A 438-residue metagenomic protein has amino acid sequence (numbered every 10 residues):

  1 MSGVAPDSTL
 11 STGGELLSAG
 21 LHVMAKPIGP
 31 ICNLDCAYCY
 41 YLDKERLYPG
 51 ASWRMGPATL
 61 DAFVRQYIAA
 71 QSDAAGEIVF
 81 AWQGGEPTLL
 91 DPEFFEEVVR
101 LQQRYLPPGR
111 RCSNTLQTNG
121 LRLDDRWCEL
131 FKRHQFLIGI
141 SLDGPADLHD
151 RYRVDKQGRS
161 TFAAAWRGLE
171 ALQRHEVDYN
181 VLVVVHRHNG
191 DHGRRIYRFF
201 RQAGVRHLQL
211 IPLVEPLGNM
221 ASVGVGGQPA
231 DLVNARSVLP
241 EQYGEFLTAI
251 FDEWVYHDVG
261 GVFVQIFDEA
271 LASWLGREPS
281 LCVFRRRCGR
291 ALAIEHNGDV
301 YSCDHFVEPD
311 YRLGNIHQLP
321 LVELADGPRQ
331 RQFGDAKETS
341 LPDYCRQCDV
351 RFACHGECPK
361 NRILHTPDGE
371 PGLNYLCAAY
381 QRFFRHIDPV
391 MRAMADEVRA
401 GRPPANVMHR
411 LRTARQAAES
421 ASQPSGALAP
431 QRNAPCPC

Functional and structural regions predicted by a protein language model:
M1-A25, D43, D73-A74: N-terminal [4Fe-4S]-dependent radical SAM core
S18-A58: Canonical Radical SAM [4Fe-4S] cluster-binding loop centered on the CxxxCxxC motif and its immediate flanking residues
G29-P30, A336-S340, S425-R432: Short, flexible, mixed-charge glycine/proline-rich loop motifs that serve as phosphate/nucleic-acid-contacting
L60, V64-A81, L90-V225: Radical SAM/AdoMet-radical enzyme domain recognition
K156-A163, E170, R174-V283, R287 (+3 more regions): Radical SAM enzyme [4Fe-4S]-AdoMet core and its adjacent flexible, acidic and glycine-rich loops/tails across
V307-S422: Flexible mid-to-C-terminal extensions adjoining Fe-S/redox cofactors in radical SAM and related proteins
T413-P437: Acidic/negatively charged segments and metal-coordination signatures
